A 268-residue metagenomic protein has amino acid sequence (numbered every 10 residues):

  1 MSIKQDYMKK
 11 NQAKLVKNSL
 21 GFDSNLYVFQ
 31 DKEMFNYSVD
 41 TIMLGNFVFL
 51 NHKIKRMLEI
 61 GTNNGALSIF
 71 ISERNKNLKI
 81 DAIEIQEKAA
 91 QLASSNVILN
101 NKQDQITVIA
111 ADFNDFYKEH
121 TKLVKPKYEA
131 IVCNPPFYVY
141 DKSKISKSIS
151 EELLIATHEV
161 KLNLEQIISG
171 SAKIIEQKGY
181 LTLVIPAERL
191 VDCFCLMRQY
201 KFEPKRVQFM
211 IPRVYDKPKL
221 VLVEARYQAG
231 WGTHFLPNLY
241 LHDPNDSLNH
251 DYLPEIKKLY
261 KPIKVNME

Functional and structural regions predicted by a protein language model:
K9-H52: Class I SAM-dependent transferase core
L26, K55, L78, D104-I106 (+2 more regions): A structural micro-motif
Y27-F29, E33, V160-P218: Conserved Class I SAM-dependent methyltransferase catalytic core
L44, N134, I167, A225: Residue-level signal for inorganic ion chemistry
V48-C133, V139-K144: Conserved SAM/SAH cofactor-binding pocket of Class I
P126, P135-Q166: Mobile active-site "lid"/loop adjacent to the S-adenosyl-L-methionine
K217-E268: SAM/dcSAM-binding transferase cores
